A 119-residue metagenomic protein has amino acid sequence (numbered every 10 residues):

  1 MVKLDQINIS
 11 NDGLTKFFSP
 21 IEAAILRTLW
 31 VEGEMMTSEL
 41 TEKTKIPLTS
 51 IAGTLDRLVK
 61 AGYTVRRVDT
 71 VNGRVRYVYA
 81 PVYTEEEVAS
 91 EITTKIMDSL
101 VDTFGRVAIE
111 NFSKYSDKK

Functional and structural regions predicted by a protein language model:
S10-I21, D69-S90: Short, cationic-aromatic polyanion-contact patches
F18, E32-M36: Short capping segments at the starts of secondary-structure elements
A23-R27: Pre-recognition alpha-helix immediately N-terminal to the DNA-recognition helix within helix-turn-helix or winged-helix
E39-K43: A short acidic, leucine-rich amphipathic alpha-helix
T49: Key DNA-contact positions within bacterial/archaeal DNA-binding proteins
L55-D56: Short, hydrophobic-biased segments on the C-terminal half of alpha helices that form "recognition helices"
G62: Glycine-centered, phosphate/nucleic-acid-interacting loop/turn motifs that mediate DNA/RNA or nucleotide
E86-K119: Amphipathic alpha-helical dimerization/coiled-coil segments that flank or bridge DNA-binding/regulatory modules
